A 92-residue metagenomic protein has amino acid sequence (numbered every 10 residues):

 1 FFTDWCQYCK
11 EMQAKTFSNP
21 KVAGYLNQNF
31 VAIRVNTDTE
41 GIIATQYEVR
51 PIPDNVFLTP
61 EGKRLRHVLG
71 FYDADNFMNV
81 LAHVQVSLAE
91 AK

Functional and structural regions predicted by a protein language model:
F1-F2, K15-G41: Thiol-based oxidoreductase modules, predominantly thioredoxin-like and allied folds used for disulfide exchange
F2-W5, P51: Short pre-active-site segment immediately N-terminal to redox-active cysteine/selenocysteine motifs in thiol-based
T3-D4, T37-D38, P60-E61, D73: Solvent-exposed coil/turn segments that connect beta secondary-structure elements in extracytoplasmic/periplasmic
W5-Y8, R64: Short phosphate-engaging motifs
K10-A14: Detector for the c-type heme attachment site
K15-F17, R50-A91: Non-catalytic, surface beta->alpha helical segment in thiol-disulfide oxidoreductase systems
I42-Y47: Short amphipathic alpha-helix with an adjacent loop that forms part of the alpha/beta core around
